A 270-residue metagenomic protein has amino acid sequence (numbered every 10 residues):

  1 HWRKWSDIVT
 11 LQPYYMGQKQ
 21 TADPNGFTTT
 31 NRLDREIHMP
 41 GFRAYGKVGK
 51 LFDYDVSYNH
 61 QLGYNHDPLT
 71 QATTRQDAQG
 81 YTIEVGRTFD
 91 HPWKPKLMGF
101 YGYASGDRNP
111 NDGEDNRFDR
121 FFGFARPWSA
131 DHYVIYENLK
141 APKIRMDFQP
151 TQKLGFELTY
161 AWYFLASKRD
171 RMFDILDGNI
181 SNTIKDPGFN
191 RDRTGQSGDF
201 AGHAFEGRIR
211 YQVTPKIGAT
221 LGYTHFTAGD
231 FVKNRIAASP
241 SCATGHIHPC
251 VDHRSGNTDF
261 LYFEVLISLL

Functional and structural regions predicted by a protein language model:
H1, L33, A125-Q149: Outer-membrane beta-barrel signature, preferentially recognizing the C-terminal barrel domain of Gram-negative
H1-N111, Q149, R169, N179 (+3 more regions): Signature for the C-terminal beta-barrel architecture of outer-membrane proteins
Q12-Y14, D55-S57, K96-F100, E157-A161 (+2 more regions): Outer-envelope exported proteins of Gram-negative bacteria
R108-N111, L154-T159, A166-R171, I217-L221 (+1 more regions): Extended hydrophobic-aromatic, low-complexity segments
D115-Y136, S167-G195: Flexible internal linker/loop segments at domain or repeat junctions
I144, L158, F200-T224, E264-L266: Conserved C-terminal beta-signal and adjacent last beta-strands/turns of outer-membrane beta-barrel proteins
Q212-C250: C-terminal beta-signal and adjacent terminal beta-strands/loops of Gram-negative outer-membrane beta-barrel proteins
S255-L270: Outer-membrane beta-barrel "beta-signal"
